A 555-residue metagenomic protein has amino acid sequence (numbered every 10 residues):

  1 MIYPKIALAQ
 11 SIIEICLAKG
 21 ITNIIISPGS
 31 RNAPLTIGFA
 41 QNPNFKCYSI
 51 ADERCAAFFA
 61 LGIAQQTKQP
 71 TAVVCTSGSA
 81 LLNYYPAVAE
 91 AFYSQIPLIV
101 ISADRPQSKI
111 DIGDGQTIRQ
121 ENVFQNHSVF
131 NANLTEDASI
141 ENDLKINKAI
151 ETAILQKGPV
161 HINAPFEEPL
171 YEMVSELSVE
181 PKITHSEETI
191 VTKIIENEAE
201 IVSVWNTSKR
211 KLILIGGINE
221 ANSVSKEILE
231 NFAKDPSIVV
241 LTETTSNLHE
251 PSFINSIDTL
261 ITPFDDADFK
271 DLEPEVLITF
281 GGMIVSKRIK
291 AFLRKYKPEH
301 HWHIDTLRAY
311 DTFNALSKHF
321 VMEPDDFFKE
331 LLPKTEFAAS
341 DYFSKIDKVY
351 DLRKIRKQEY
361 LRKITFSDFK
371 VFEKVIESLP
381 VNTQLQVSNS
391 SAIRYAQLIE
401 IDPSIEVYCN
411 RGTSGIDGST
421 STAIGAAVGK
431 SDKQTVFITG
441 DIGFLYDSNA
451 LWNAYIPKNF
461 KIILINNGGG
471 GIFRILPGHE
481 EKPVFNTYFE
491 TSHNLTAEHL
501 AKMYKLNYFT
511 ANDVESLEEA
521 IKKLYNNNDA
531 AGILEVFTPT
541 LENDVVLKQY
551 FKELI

Functional and structural regions predicted by a protein language model:
M1-P4, L293-S391, H499-L500, N512-I555: Phosphate/pyrophosphate-binding active-site segments
I2-A89: N-terminal cofactor/phosphate-binding cores enriched in small/glycine residues, especially glycine-rich loops such as
A9-L17, S30-R31, L35-T36, D347-D432: Active-site diphosphate/adenylate-binding microenvironment
T22-I25, K46-Y48, Q66-R105, E273-G281 (+2 more regions): A short, small-residue-rich loop immediately preceding and capping a beta-strand
N83, I215-W302, D402-D432, D447-N449 (+2 more regions): Glycine-rich, anion-gripping cofactor-binding loops and their flanking helix/strand elements in enzyme active sites
I101, S108-E121, Y395-I555: Thiamine diphosphate
S102-A149, T242-V349, P477: Glycine-rich, acidic loop regions that bind phosphate or pyrophosphate groups
K148, T152-T207: Conformationally flexible catalytic loops at phosphate/diphosphate-handling active centers
